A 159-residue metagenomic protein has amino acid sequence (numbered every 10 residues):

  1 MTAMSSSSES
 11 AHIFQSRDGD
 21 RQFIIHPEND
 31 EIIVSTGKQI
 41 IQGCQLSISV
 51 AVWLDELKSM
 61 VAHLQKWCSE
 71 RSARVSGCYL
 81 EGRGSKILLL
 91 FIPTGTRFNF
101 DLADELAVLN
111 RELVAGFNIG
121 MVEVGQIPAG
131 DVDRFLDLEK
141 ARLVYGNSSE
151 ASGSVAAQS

Functional and structural regions predicted by a protein language model:
T2-E56: N-terminal presequence-like segments and adjacent domain-start helices
T2-R17, R21, I25, G116-S159: Catalytic "initiation/cleavage/transfer" segments centered on a nucleophilic residue and adjacent nucleic-acid-engaging
A51, Q65, V75: Acidic, metal/cofactor-coordinating or nucleic-acid-engaging core segments within structured domains
V52-M60, F98-E105: Short amphipathic alpha-helical segments
K58-R71: Short amphipathic alpha-helix segments
S69-L88: Short edge beta-strands and adjacent turn/loop segments
I87-A103: A short interface-forming secondary-structure element
N99-M121: Short, non-transmembrane amphipathic alpha-helical segments
